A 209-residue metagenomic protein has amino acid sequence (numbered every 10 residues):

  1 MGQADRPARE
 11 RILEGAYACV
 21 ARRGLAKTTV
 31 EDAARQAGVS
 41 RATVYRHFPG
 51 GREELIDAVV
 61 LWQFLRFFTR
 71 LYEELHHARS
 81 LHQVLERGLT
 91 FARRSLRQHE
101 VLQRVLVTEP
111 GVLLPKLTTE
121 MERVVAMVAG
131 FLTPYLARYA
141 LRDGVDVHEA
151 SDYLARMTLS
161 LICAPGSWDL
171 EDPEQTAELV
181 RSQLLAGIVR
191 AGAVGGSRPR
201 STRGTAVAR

Functional and structural regions predicted by a protein language model:
M1-P7, A191-R209: N-terminal intrinsically disordered/low-complexity leader segments
P7, R11-R22, Q36, E54-H76 (+4 more regions): Alpha-helical structural segments
A18, K27-T29, G51: Short glycine/proline-centered loop/turn elements that form peptide/ligand docking sites
R23-L25, Y45-I56: HTH DNA-binding helix-turn interface
D32-Q36, V44: Append "Primarily bacterial transcriptional regulators
R94-Q98, P134, R138, D152-E171 (+1 more regions): Amphipathic C-terminal alpha-helical segment
E100, R104-L106, L113-L141, H148-A155: Amphipathic alpha-helical packing segments from all-alpha helical-bundle domains
